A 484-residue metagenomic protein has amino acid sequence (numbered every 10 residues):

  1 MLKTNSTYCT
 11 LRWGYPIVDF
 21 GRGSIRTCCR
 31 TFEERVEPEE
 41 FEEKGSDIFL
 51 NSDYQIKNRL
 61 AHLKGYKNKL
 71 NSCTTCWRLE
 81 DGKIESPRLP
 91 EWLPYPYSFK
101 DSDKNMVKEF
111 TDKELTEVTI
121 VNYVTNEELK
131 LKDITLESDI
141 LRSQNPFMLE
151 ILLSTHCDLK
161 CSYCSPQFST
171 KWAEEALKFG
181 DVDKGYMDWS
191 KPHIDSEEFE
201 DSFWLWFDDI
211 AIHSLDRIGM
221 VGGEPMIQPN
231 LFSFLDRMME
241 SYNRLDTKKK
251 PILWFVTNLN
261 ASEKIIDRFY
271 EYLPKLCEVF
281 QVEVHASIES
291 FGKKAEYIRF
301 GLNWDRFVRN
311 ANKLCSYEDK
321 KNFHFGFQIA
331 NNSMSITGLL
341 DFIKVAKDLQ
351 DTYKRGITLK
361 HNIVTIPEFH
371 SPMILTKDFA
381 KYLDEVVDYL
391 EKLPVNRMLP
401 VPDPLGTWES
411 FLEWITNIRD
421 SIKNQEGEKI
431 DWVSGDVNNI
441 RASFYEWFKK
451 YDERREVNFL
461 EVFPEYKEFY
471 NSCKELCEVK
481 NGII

Functional and structural regions predicted by a protein language model:
M1-K44, I48-L50, Y54-Q55, N68 (+6 more regions): Radical SAM enzyme [4Fe-4S]-AdoMet core and its adjacent flexible, acidic and glycine-rich loops/tails across
M1-Y15, E43-E150, F168-K171, E175-G185 (+1 more regions): N-terminal [4Fe-4S]-dependent radical SAM core
N5, S24-I25, K69-S72, L153 (+1 more regions): Secretory pathway export signals and precursors
C9, C28-C29, C73-C76, C157 (+1 more regions): Short cysteine clusters
P146-H156, Q167-F199, H213-P229, S241-D267 (+3 more regions): Core AdoMet radical
L149, F203-W206, F234, F307-N310 (+2 more regions): Alpha-helical packing segments of well-folded alpha/beta enzyme cores
F203-I210, E271: Short amphipathic alpha-helix with an adjacent loop that forms part of the alpha/beta core around
F232-D236, K264-P274, G338-L340: Distinct, well-ordered alpha-helical segments
